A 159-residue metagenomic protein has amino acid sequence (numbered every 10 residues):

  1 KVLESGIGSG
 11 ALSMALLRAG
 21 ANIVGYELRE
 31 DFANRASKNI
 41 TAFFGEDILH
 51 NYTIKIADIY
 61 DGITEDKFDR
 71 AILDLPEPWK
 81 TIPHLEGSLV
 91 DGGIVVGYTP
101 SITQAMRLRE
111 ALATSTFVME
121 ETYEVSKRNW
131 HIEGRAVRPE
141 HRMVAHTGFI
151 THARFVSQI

Functional and structural regions predicted by a protein language model:
K1-G8: Conserved class I S-adenosyl-L-methionine
L3, I72, V96: N-terminal Rossmann-like NAD(P) cofactor-binding module of classical short-chain dehydrogenase/reductase
S9-G20, G87: Conserved SAM-binding loop of SAM-dependent methyltransferases across substrates and taxa, primarily the Class I
A21-Y26, V95: Short beta-strand element of Class I
N22, N51-T53, V118-E121: Conserved beta-strand segments of alpha/beta enzyme cores
Y26-P78: S-adenosyl-L-methionine
W79-F149: C-terminal substrate-binding/active-site "lid" region of AdoMet-derived donor-dependent transferases
A153-I159: C-terminal lobe and adjacent flexible extensions of AdoMet/dcAdoMet transferase-like proteins
